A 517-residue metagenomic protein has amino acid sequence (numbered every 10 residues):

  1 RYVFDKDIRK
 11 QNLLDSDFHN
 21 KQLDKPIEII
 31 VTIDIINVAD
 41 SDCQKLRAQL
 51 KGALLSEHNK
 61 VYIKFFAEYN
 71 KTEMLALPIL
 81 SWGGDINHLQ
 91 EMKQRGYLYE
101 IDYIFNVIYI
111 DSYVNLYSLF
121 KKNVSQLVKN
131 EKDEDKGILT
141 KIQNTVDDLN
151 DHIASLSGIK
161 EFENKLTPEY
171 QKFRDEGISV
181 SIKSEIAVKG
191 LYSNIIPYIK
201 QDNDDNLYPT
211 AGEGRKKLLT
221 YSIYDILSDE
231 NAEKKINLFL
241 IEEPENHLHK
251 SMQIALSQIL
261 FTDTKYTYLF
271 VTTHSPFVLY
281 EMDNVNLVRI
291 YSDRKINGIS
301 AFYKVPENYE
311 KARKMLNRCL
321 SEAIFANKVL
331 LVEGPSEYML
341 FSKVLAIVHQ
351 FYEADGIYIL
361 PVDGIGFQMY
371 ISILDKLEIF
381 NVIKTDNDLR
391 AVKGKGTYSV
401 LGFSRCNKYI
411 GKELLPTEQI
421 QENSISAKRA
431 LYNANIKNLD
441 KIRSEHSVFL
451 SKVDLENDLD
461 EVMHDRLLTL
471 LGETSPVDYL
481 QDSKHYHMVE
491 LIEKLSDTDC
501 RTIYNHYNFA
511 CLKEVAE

Functional and structural regions predicted by a protein language model:
R1-D5, Y192, P197-L320, Y338-M339 (+1 more regions): Switch/communication elements of ASCE P-loop NTPase nucleotide-binding domains
D5-P26, K295, A354-D355: Flexible phosphate/Mg2+-sensing switch loops adjacent to catalytic phosphate-binding sites
K10-Q22, N37-Q143, F403-K437: Glycine-rich phosphate-binding loops of NTPases
N20-K25, L54-H58, Y69-K71, Y99-Y103 (+6 more regions): Conserved catalytic network of the ASCE P-loop NTPase/AAA+ motor domain
K25-I29, H58-I63, Y103-V107, D283-N286 (+4 more regions): Short glycine-/polar-rich loops that comprise or flank the Walker A/P-loop and associated switch/sensor motifs
I108, F239-I241, L330: Hydrophobic positions in the central parallel beta-sheet of the AAA+
S125-N237, V392-G396: Extended helical coiled-coil dimerization/tether regions that scaffold and oligomerize large DNA-maintenance assemblies
C319-V329, Y338-E517: Acidic, Mg2+-coordinating catalytic modules of nucleic-acid enzymes
